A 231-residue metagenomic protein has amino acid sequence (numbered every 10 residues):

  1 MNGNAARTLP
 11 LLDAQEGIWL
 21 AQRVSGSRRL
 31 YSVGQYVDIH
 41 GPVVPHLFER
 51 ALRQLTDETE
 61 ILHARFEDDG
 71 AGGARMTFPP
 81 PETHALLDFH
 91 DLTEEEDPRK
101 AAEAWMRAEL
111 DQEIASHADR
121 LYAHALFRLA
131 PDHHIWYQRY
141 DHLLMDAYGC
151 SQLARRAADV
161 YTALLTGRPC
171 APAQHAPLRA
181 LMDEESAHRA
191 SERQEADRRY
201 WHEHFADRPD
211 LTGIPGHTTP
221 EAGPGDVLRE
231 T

Functional and structural regions predicted by a protein language model:
N2-P80, E96-H188, P209-G213: Acyl-group handoff/entry surfaces in thioester-processing enzymes
A21-S32, Q194-T231: Flexible, P/S/T/G-rich "lid" or insertion loops adjacent to the active sites of thioester-utilizing
Y31-V37, A85-D88, D141, D226-E230: Short amphipathic alpha-helical segments
F78-P79, L87-F89: Short, conserved acidic/polar surface loops in the N-terminal third of protein domains
F89, D132-H133, E203: Intrinsically disordered, low-complexity cationic segments
